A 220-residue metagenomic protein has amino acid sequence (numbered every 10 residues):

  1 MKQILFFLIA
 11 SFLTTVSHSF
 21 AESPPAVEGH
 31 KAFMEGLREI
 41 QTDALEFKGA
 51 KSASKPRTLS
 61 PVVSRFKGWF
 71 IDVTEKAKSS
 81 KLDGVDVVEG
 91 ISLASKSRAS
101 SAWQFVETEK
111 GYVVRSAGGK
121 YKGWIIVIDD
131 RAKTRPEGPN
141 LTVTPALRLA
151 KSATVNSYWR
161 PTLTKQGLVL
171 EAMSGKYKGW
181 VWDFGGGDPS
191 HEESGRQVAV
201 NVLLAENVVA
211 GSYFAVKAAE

Functional and structural regions predicted by a protein language model:
M1-I4: Positively charged n-region of N-terminal signal peptides that target proteins for export
F7-T15: Bacterial N-terminal signal peptides
V16-A21: Sec/Tat signal peptide C-region and signal peptidase I cleavage site
E22-E220: Lectin-like carbohydrate-binding module/patch detector with strong preference for beta-trefoil
